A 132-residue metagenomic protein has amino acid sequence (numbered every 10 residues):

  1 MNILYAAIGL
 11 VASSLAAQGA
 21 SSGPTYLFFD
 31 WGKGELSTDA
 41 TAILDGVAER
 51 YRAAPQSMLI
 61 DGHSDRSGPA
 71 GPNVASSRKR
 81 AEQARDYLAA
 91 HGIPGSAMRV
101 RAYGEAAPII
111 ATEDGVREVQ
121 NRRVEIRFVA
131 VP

Functional and structural regions predicted by a protein language model:
M1-T25, E35-A42, E49, G92 (+1 more regions): N-terminal targeting leaders that direct proteins to extracytoplasmic destinations
L4, T25-F28, D86, A102: Intrinsically disordered, low-complexity N-terminal regions enriched in serine/proline/glycine with scattered basic
A7, A16, K33-E35, A42 (+4 more regions): A generic structural micro-environment signature that highlights single residues at secondary-structure boundaries
A17-G19, A54-Q56, K79-D86: Short low-complexity stretches enriched in small and charged residues
S22, D30, L36-D39, R78-K79 (+1 more regions): A short linear-motif detector with a strong N-terminal bias
G23-T25, G32, A54-Q56, P94-S96 (+1 more regions): Envelope-exposed proteins and targeting segments
F28-G62, D86-A89, I126: Periplasmic peptidoglycan-binding/anchoring modules of Gram-negative envelope and division proteins
H63-V131: Periplasmic OmpA-like peptidoglycan-binding domain that tethers envelope proteins to the cell wall
